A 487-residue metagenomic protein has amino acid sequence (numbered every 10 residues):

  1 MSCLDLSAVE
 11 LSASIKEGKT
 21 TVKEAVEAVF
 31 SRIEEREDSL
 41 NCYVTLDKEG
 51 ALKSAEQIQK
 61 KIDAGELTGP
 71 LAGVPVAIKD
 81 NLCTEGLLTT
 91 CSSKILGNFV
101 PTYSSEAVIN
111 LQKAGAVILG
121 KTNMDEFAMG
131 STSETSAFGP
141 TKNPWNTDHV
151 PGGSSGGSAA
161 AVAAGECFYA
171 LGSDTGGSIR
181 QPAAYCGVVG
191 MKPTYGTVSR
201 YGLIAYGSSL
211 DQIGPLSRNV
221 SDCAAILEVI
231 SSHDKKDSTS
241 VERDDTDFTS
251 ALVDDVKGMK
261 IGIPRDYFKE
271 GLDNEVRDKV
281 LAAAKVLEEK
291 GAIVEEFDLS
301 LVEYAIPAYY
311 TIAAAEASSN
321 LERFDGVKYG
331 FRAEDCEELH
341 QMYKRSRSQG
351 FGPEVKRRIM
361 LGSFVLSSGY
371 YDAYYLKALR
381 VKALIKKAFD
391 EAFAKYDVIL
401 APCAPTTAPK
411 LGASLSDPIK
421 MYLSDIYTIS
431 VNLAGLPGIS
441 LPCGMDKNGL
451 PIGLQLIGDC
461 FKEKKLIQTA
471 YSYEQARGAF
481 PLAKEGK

Functional and structural regions predicted by a protein language model:
M1-L52, E289-K290, L482-K487: An N-terminal boundary/leader segment
S12-A13, K269, L301-V302, D325-L433 (+1 more regions): Serine-dependent amide/ester hydrolase catalytic core
A25-V29, A308-Y309, V355-S363: Short alpha-helical scaffolding segments that buttress acidic/His motifs in well-ordered protein cores
V29, A51, S104, C223 (+5 more regions): Residue-level signal for inorganic ion chemistry
E35, A164-E270, L281-I293, M360-D390 (+2 more regions): Structural helix-boundary/capping segments
L71-C91, S250, D255-G262, A315-K386 (+1 more regions): Short helix-loop capping/hinge segments that flank enzyme active sites or metal/cofactor-binding pockets
L71-I213, P264-D266, A315, A401-I419: Short glycine/serine-rich loop/turn segments
